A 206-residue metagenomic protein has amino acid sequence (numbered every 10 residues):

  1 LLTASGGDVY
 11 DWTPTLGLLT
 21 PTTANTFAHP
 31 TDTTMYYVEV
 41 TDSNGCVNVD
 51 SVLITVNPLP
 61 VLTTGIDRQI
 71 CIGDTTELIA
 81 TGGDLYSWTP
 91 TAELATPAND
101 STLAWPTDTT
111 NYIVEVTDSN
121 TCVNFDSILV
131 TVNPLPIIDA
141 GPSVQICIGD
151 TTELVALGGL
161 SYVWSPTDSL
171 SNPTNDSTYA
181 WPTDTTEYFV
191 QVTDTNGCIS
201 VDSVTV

Functional and structural regions predicted by a protein language model:
L1-G6, G73-G82, I148-G158: A short beta-strand segment in extracellular, disulfide-stabilized domains
G6-L16, G82-P90, G158-D168: Solvent-exposed loop segments of extracellular immunoglobulin-like
T20, S43-V49, C71, T96 (+3 more regions): Short, exposed coil/turn segments at beta-strand boundaries within extracellular/luminal domains
T20-Y37, T96-I113, N172-F189: Solvent-exposed segments in extracellular or luminal domains encompassing
V52-P58, I128-P134, V204-V206: Interdomain boundary/hinge segments at the C-termini of tandem beta-sandwich modules
L59-G65, L135-P142: Proline-enriched interdomain boundary motifs that mark the N-terminal boundary and often initiate the first structured
